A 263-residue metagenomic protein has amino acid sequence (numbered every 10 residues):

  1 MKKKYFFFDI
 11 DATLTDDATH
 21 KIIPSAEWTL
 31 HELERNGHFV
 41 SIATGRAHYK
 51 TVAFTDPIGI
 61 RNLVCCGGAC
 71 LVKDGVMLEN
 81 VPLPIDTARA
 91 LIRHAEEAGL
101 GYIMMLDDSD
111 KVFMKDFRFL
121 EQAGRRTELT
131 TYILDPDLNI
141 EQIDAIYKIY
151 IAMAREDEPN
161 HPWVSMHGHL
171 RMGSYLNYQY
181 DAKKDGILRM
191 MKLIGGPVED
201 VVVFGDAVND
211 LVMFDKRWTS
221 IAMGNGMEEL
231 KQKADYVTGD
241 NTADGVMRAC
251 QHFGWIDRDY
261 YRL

Functional and structural regions predicted by a protein language model:
M1, H38, R189-D200, F253-Y260: Glycine-rich phosphate-binding loop signature in dinucleotide/nucleotide-binding domains
K2-T19, F214: Asp-based phosphoryl-transfer active-site loop
A26-F119: Active-site phosphate-binding/coordination module
T51-T55, I187, F214, L230 (+1 more regions): Hydrophobic packing residues within well-ordered alpha-helices of enzyme cores
I58-G59, G67, H161-S165, K216-R217 (+1 more regions): Short, structured coil segments at secondary-structure junctions
I60-G68, V81, G124, H169 (+2 more regions): Short hydrophobic/aromatic-enriched beta-strand-loop microsegments
H94, A98-G101, M105-K216, N225: Conserved acidic, metal-coordinating active-site core of Asp-based, Mg2+-dependent phosphoryl-transfer enzymes
K216, S220-A222, G226-L263: Asp-based, Mg2+/Mn2+-dependent phosphohydrolase catalytic module
